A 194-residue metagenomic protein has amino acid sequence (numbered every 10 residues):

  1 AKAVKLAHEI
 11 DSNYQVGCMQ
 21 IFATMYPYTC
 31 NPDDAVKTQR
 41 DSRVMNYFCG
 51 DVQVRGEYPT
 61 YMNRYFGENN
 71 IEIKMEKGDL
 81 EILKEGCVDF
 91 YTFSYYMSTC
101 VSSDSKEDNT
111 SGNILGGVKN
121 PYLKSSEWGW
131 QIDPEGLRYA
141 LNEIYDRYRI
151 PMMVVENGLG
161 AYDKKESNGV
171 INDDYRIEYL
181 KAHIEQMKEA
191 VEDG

Functional and structural regions predicted by a protein language model:
A1-G194: Active-site region of glycoside hydrolase catalytic domains
